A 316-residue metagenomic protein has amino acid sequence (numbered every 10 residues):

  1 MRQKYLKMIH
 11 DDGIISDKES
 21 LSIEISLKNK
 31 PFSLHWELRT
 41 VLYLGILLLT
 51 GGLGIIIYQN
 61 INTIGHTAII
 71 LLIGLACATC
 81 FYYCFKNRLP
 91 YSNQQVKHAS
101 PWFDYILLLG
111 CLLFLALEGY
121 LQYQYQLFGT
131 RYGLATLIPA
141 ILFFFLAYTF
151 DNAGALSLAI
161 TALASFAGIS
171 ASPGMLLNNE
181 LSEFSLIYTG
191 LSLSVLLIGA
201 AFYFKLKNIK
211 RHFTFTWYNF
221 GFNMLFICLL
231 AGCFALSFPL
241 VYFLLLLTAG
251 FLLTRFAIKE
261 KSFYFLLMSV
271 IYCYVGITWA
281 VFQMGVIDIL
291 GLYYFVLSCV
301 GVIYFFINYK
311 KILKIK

Functional and structural regions predicted by a protein language model:
M1-K316: Alpha-helical multi-pass membrane segments and their bilayer interfacial helix-loop junctions
